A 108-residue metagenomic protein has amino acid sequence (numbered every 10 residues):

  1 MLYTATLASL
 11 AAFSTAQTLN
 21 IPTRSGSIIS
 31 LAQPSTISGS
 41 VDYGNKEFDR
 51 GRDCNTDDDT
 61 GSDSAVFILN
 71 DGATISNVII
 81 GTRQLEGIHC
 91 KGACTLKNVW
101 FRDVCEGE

Functional and structural regions predicted by a protein language model:
M1-Q17: Fungal secretory targeting signals
Q17-S30: Catalytic phosphate/metal-binding cores of nucleic-acid and nucleotide-processing enzymes, i.e., regions that mediate
I28-L31, D59-T60, R83-Q84, C90 (+1 more regions): Long, distal/terminal scaffolding or interaction modules with repetitive or compositionally biased sequence
P34, S64-L69, E86-K91, G107-E108: Glycine-rich beta-solenoid repeat tracts in large extracellular/virion proteins
T36-I37, V41-Y43, L69, I75-N77 (+1 more regions): All-beta strand scaffolds that present successive hydrophobic residues in beta-strands
G44, D49-G51, V78, T82-Q84 (+1 more regions): Surface-exposed loop/turn segments connecting beta-strands in extracellular beta-rich domains
F48-A65: Acidic/polar low-complexity surface segments
S64-F67, T74-I79, R83: Long, hydrophobic/aromatic-enriched structural stretches that serve as scaffold segments
